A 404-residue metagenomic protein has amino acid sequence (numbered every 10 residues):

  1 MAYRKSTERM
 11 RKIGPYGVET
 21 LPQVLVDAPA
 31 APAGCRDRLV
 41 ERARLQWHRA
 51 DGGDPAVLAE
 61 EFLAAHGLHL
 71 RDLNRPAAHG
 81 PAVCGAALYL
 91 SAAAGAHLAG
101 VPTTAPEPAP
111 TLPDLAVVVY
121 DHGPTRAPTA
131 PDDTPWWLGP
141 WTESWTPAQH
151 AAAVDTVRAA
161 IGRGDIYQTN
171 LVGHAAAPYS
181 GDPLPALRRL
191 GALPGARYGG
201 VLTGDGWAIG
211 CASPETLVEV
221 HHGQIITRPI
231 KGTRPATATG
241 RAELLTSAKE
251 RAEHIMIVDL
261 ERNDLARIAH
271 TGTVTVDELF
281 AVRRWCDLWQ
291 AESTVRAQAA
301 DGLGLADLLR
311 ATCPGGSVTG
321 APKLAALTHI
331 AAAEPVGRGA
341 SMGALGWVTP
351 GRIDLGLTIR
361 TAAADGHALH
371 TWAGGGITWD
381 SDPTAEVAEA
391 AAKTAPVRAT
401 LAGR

Functional and structural regions predicted by a protein language model:
M1-R404: Extended alpha-helical targeting/anchoring segments, especially N-terminal organellar/secretory targeting helices
